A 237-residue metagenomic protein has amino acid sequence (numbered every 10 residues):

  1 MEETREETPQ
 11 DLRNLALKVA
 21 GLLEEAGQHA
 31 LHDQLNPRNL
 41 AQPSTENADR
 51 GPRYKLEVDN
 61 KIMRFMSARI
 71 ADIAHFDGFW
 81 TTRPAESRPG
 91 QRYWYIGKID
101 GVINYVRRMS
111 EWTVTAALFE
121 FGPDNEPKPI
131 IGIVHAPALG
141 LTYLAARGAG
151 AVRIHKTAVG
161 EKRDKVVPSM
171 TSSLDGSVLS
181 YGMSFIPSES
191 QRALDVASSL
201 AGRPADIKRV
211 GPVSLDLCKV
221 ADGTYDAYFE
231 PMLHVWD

Functional and structural regions predicted by a protein language model:
M1-I99: N-terminal subdomain of lithium-sensitive/metallo-dependent phosphomonoesterases centered on the IMPase/IPPase/PAP
A30, D59, I70, V102 (+4 more regions): Residue-level signal for inorganic ion chemistry
P37-E46, A151, P204-V210: Short secondary-structure junctions
D59, T82, G97-D100, N104 (+3 more regions): Acidic active-site catalytic centers that drive phospho-/nucleotidyl reactions and related ester hydrolyses
T82, H135, P231: Conserved residues at the C-terminal ends of beta-strands
P89-K156: DPxDG-like acidic metal-binding loop motif
V159-S169: Short, surface-exposed loop motifs enriched in S/T, G, D/E and P with embedded aromatic residues
V167-D237: An extended, acidic
